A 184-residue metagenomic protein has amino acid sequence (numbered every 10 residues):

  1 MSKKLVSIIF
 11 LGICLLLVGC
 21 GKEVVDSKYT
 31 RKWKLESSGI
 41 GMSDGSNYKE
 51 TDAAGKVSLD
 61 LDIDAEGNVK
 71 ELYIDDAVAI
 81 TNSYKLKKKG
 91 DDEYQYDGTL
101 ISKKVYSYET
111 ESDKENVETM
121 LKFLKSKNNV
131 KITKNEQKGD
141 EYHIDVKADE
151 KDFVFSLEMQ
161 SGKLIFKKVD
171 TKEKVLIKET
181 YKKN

Functional and structural regions predicted by a protein language model:
M1-G19: Sec-dependent bacterial lipoprotein signal peptides
C20-E36: N-terminal helix-cap/turn-to-beta initiation motif at the start of protein domains
K28-T30, L61-V69, K88-E93, K138-G139 (+2 more regions): Short, solvent-exposed coil/turn segments at beta-strand boundaries
L35, G41-D52, F153-F155, G162-V169: Buried hydrophobic residues that stabilize the cores of well-folded domains
D44-N116: N-terminal glycine/threonine-rich, aromatic-flanked beta-hairpin/loop signature
E71-Y73, H143-K147, I165-V169: Short beta-strand segments that buttress and anchor functional surface loops
N82-D92, D149-D152, Q160-N184: Edge beta-strand at a domain terminus
L121-S161: Acidic, glycine-rich flexible loop segments
